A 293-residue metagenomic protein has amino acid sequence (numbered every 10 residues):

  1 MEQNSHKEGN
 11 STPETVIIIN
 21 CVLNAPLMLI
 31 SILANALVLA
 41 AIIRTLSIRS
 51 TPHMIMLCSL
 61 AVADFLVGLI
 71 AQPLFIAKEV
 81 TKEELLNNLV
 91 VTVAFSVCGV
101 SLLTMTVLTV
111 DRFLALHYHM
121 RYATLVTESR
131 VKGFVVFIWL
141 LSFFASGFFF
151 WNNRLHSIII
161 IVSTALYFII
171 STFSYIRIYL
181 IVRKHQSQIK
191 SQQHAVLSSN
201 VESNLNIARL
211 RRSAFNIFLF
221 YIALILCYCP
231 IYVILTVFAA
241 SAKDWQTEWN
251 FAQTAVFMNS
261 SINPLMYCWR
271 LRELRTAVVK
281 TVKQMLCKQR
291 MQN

Functional and structural regions predicted by a protein language model:
M1-A41, K288, Q292-N293: Extracellular N-terminal segment of 7TM GPCRs
P13-M28, R49-A115, A123: Extracellular TM2-ECL1-early TM3 structural module of rhodopsin-like
V22, P26-L29, S59-V62, L89 (+7 more regions): Hydrophobic residues within alpha-helical transmembrane segments of multi-pass solute transporters/permease subunits
N24-M28, L66-K82, C98, L102 (+4 more regions): Helix-to-loop junction signature of class
M56-L57, V131-V136, I158-V162, I217 (+1 more regions): Hydrophobic alpha-helical transmembrane segments
V62, L180-I231: Intracellular effector-coupling site of seven-transmembrane GPCRs, centered on the ICL3-to-TM6 transition
V97-V110, L114-I159, L166-R183: Fourth transmembrane helix
R112, S171, L219-T236, E248-N293: Seventh transmembrane helix
